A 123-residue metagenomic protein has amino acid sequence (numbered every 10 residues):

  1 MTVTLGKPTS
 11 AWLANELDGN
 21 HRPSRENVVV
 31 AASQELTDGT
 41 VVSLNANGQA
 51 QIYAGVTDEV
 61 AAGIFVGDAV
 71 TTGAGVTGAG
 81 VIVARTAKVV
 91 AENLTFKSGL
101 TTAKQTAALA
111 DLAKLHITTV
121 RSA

Functional and structural regions predicted by a protein language model:
M1-A123: Surface-exposed, low-hydrophobicity beta-strand/loop segments enriched in small/polar/acidic residues
